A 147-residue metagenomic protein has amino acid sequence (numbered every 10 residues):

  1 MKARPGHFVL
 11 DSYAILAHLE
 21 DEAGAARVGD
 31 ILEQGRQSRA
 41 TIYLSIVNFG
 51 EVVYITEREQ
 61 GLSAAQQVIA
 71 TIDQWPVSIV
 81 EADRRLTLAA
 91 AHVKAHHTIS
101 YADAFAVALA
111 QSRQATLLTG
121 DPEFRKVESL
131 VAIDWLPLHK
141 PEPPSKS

Functional and structural regions predicted by a protein language model:
M1-H7, V107-S147: Acidic, PIN/NYN-like endoribonuclease modules and their adjacent C-terminal/linker elements
M1-L44, E57-A70, K140-S147: Short, well-structured N-terminal submotif of metal-dependent ribonuclease cores
A3, S78-L118: Active-site neighborhoods of divalent-metal-dependent phosphate/nucleic-acid chemistry enzymes
I15-L16, F49, F124-R125: A generic structural signal for short hydrophobic patches within well-formed alpha-helices
R36, D73, Q111: Anion (oxyanion) recognition and catalysis
I46-V47, R84, G120-P122: Short secondary-structure boundary segments
I55-R58, P76: Helix-loop "lid/cap" segments that line or gate small-molecule binding pockets
